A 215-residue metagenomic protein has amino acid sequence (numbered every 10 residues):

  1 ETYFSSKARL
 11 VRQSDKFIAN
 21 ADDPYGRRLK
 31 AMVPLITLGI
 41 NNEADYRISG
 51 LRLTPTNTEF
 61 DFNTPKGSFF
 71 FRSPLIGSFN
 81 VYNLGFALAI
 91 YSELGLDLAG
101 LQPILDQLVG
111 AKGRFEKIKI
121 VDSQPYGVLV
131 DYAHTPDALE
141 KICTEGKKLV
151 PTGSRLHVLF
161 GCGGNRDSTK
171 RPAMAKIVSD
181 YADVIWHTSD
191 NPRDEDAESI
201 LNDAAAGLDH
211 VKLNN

Functional and structural regions predicted by a protein language model:
E1, F17, A133, C162-R166: Short, flexible loop segments at the rims of nucleotide/cofactor-binding pockets, characterized by
E1-G127, G207-N214: Acidic, Mg2+-coordinating active-site environments of NTP-dependent enzymes
D15, D131, D183-I185: Conserved acidic residues
F86, H134, A138: Conserved cofactor-binding/catalytic machinery of classical short-chain dehydrogenase/reductase
L101, L139-I142: Hydrophobic side chains in well-ordered alpha-helices
A111, D137, T144-L213: Active-site beta-alpha connecting loops in nucleotide-dependent enzymes
G127-H134: Switch II (G3) loop of P-loop NTPases
